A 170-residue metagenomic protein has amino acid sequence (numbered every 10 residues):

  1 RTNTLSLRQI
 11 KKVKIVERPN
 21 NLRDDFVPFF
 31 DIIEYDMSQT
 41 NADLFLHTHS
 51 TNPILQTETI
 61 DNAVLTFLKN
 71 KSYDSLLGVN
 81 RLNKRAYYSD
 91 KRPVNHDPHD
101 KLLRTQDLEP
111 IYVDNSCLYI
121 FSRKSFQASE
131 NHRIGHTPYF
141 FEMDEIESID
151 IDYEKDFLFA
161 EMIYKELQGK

Functional and structural regions predicted by a protein language model:
R1-N3, R81: Residues in the short beta-alpha loop(s) of Rossmann-like NAD(P)-binding domains
N3-L46, I54-L65: Short phosphate-binding loop-to-helix
L5, S125-Q127, F157: A generic structural signal for short hydrophobic patches within well-formed alpha-helices
N20, H49, N80-R81: Histidine-centered beta-alpha loop that forms part of the nucleotide-sugar donor binding/catalytic region in diverse
F26-D31, P53-T137, F141-D144: Conserved core of the sugar-phosphate nucleotidyltransferase
D43, A128-S129, A160: Residues that scaffold the ATP/ADP-binding catalytic core of kinase and kinase-like folds
L46, P53, Y119, I149-D150: Residues that recognize and position ribonucleotide moieties
F141-E142, I146-K170: Hydrophobic helical membrane-anchoring modules
